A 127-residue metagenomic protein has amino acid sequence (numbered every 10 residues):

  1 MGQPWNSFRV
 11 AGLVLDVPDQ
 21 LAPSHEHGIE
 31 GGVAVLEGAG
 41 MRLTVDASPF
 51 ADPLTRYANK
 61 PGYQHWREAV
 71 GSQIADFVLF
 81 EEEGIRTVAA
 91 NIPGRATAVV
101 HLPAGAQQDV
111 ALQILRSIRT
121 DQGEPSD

Functional and structural regions predicted by a protein language model:
M1-W5, E124-D127: Short, low-complexity, intrinsically disordered N-terminal peptides in bacterial proteins
Q3-K60, R86: Secretory pathway targeting signatures of secreted, lumenal, and periplasmic proteins
F50-Q113, G123-D127: Signature of long, low-cysteine stretches enriched in small and polar/charged residues
